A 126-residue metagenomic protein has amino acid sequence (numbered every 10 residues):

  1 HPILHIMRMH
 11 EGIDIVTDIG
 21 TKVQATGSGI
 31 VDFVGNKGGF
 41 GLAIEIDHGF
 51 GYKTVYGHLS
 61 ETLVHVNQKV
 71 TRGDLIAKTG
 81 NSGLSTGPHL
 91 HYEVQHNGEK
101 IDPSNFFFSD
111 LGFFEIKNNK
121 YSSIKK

Functional and structural regions predicted by a protein language model:
H1-Y121: Catalytic cores of peptidoglycan-degrading enzymes
I124-K126: C-terminal recognition in membrane/secretory proteostasis and scaffolding
